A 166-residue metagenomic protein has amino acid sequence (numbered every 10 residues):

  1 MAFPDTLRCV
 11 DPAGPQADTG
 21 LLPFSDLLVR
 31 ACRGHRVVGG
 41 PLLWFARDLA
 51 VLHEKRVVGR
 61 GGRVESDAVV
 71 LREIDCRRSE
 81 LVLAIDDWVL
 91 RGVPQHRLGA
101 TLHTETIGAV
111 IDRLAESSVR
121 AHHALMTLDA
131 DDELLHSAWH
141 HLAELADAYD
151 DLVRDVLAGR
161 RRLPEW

Functional and structural regions predicted by a protein language model:
M1-W166: Anionic, Ser/Thr-rich low-complexity intrinsically disordered regions
